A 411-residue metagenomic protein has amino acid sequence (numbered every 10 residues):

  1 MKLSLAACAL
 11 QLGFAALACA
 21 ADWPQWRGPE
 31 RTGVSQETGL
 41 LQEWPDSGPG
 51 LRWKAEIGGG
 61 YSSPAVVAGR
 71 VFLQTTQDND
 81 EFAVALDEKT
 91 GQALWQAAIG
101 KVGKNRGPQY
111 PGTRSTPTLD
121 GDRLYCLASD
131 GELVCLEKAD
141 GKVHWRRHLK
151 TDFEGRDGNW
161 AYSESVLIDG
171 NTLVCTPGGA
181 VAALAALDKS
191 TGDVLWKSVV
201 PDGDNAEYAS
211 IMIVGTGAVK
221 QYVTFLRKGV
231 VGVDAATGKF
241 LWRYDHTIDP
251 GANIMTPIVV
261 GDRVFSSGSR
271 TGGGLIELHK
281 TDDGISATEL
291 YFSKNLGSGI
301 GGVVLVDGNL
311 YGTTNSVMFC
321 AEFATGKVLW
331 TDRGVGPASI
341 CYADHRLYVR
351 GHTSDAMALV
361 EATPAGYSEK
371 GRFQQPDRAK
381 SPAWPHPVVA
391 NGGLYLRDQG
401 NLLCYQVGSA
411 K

Functional and structural regions predicted by a protein language model:
S4-A16: Bacterial N-terminal signal peptides
A20-K411: Noncatalytic, solvent-exposed loop/strand surfaces of beta-propeller-type extracellular/periplasmic domains
